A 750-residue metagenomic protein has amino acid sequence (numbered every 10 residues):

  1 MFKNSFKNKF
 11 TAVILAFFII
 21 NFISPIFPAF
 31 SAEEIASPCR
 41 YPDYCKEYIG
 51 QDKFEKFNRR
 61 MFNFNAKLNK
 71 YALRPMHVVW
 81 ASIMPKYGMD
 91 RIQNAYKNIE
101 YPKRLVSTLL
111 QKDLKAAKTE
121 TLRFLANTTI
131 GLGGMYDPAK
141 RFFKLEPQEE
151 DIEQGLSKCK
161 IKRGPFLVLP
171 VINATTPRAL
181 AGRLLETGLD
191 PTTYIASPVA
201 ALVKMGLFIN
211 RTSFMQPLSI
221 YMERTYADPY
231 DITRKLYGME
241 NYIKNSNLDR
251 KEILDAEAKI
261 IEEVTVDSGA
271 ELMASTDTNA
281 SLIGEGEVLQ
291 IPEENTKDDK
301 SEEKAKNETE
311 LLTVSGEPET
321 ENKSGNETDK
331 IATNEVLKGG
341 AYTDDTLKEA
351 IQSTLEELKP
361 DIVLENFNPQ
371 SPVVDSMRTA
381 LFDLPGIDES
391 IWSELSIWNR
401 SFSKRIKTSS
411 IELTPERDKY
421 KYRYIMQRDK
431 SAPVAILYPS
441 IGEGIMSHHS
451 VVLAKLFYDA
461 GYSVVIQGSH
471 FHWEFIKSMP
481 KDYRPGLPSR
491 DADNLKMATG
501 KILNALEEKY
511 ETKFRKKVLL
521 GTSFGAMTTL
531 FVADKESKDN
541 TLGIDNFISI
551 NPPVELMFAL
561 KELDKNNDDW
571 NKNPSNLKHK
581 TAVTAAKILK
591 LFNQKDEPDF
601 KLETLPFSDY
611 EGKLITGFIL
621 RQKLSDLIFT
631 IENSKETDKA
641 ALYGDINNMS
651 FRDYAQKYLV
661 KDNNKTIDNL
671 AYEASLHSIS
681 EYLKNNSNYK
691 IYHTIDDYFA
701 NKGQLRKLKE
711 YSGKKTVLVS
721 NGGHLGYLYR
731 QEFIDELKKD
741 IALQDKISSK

Functional and structural regions predicted by a protein language model:
E33-Y48, Q154-E293: A structured, mid-to-C-terminal "fold-capping" secondary-structure block
R378-K430: N-terminal cap/lid segment of alpha/beta-hydrolase-fold proteins
M426-W473: Short, surface-exposed "cap/lid" segments of acyl-processing enzymes
R484-K509: Alpha/beta-hydrolase active-site loop
D534-A640: Alpha/beta-hydrolase-fold enzymes
K690-H693: Short beta-strand/loop motif that positions the catalytic acidic residue of the alpha/beta-hydrolase fold
Y698-Q704: Conserved alpha/beta-hydrolase "acid-adjacent" motif
G722-E732: Catalytic histidine-centered segment of alpha/beta-hydrolase-like enzymes
